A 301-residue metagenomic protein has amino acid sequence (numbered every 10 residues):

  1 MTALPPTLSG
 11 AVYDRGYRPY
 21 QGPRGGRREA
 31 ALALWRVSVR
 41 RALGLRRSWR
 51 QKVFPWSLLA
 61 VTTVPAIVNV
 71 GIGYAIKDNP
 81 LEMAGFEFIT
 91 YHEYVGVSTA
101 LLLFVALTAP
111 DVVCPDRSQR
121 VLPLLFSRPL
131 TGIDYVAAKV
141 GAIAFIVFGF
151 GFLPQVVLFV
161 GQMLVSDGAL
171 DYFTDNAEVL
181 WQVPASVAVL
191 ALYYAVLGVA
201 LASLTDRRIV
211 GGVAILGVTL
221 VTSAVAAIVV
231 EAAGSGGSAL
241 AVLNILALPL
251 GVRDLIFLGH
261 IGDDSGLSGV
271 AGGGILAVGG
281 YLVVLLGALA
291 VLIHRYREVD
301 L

Functional and structural regions predicted by a protein language model:
M1-R28: Short, non-transmembrane cytosolic segments of multipass membrane proteins
A3-P5, I76, E82-G85, I209-E298: Terminal transmembrane helical anchor/hairpin motif
G26-E29, R40-L59: Membrane-interface helix starts
T62, A66-N69, H92-P115: Long, hydrophobic alpha-helical segments
Y91, L102-L107, E178-V183, G273-A277: Short alpha-helical transmembrane interface motifs in multi-pass membrane proteins
V105-A109, L153, V157, V196-L197 (+4 more regions): Hydrophobic/aromatic residues in alpha-helical transmembrane segments
V112-F145: Helix-loop-helix units of permease transmembrane domains in multi-pass membrane transporters, especially ABC
A137-V199, S203, L267, G273: Secretory targeting signals
